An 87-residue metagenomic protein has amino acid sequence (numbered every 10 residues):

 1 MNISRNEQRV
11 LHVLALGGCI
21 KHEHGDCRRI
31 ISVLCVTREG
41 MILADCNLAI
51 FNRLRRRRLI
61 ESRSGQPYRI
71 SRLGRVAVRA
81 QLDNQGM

Functional and structural regions predicted by a protein language model:
M1-A49: Short amphipathic alpha-helical interface segments
R55-G65: A short, conserved structural fragment
P67-S71: Minor-groove-contacting beta-hairpin "wing" of winged helix-turn-helix DNA-binding domains
R72-M87: Short, amphipathic alpha-helical interaction segments positioned at domain boundaries
